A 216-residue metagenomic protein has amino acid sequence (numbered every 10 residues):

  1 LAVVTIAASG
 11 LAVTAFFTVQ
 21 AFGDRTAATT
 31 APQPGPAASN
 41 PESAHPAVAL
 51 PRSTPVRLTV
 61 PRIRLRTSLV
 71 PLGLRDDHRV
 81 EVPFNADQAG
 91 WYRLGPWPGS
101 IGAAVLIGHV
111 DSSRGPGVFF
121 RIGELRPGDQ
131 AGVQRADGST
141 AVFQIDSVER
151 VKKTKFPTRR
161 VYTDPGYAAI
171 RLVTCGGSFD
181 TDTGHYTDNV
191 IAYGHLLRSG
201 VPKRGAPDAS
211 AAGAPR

Functional and structural regions predicted by a protein language model:
L1-A8: N-terminal export and membrane-targeting signals
A12-P127, G132-S139, S147-R216: Solvent-exposed, non-transmembrane regions of membrane-associated and secreted proteins
